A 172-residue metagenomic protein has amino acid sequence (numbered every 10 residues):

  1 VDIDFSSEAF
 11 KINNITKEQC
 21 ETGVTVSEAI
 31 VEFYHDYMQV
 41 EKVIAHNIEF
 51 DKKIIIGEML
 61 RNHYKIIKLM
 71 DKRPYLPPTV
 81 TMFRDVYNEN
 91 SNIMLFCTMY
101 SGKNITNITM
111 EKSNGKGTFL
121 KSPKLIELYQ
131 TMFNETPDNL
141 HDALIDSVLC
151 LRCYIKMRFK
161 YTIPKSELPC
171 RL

Functional and structural regions predicted by a protein language model:
V1-I15, H35-L172: Metal-dependent phosphoesterase core characteristic of DEDDh/y 3'-5' exonuclease domains
E18: Mobile active-site "lid"/loop adjacent to the S-adenosyl-L-methionine
E21-V31: Glycine-rich, highly charged phosphate/nucleotide-binding loops
